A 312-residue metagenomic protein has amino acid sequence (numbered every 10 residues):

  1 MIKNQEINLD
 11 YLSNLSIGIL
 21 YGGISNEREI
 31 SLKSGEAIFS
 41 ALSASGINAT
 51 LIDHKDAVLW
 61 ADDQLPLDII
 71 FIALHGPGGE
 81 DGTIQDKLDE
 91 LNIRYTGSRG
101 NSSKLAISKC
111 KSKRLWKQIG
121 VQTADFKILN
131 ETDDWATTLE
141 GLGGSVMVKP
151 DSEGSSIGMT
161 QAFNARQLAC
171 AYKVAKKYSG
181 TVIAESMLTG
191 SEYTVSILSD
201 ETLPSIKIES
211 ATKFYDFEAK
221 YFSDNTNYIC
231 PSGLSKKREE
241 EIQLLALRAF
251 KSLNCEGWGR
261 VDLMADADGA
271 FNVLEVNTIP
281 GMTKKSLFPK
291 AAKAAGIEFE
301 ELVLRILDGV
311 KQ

Functional and structural regions predicted by a protein language model:
M1-N101, L105-K111, N130-T138, D308-K311: ATP-binding N-terminal substructure of ATP-dependent carboxylate-amine bond-forming enzymes
I2-L15, Q118-G120, S235-Q312: ATP-dependent carboxylate activation and anion-phosphoryl transfer catalytic cores that bind Mg-ATP to form
I2-L20, A49, Q64, L105-E185 (+1 more regions): Active-site nucleotide/adenylate-binding loops and adjacent lid/helix of ATP-dependent enzymes
T50-K55, V182-S186, E256-D268: A short glycine-rich, hydrophobically flanked beta-strand micro-motif that places a catalytic Asp/Glu for divalent metal
I84-D89, F214-F222, T278: Short, flexible, mixed-charge acidic loops at enzyme active sites
D86-Y95, N164-A165, A169, A295: A glycine- and small-aliphatic-rich helix-loop capping segment at beta-alpha/alpha-beta transitions that lines
F163-L244, A265-N272: Phosphate-binding site of ATP-dependent enzymes
